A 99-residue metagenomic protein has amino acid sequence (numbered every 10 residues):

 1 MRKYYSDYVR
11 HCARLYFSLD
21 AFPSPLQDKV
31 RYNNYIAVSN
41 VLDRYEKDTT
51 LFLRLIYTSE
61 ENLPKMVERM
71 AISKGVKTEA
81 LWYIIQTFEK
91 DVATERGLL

Functional and structural regions predicted by a protein language model:
M1-R44, K74, R96-L99: N-terminal interaction/assembly modules
N34-V38, T49, I84: Amphipathic alpha-helical interface surfaces
N40, M66, W82: Basic, alpha-helical nucleic-acid-binding regions used in initiation and control of genome expression
R44-K65: Short amphipathic alpha helix immediately N-terminal
S59-K77: Helix-turn-helix DNA-binding module
A71-L99: DNA-recognition helix of helix-turn-helix
